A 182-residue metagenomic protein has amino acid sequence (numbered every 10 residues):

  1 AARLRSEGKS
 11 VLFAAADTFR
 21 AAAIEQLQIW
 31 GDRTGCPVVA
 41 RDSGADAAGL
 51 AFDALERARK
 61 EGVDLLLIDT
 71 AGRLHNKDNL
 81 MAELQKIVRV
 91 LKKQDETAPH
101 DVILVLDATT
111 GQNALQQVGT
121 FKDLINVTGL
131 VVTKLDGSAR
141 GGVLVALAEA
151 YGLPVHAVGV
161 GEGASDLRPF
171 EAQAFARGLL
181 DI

Functional and structural regions predicted by a protein language model:
A1-I182: P-loop/Walker A NTP-binding module and the surrounding RecA-like catalytic core of P-loop NTPases
